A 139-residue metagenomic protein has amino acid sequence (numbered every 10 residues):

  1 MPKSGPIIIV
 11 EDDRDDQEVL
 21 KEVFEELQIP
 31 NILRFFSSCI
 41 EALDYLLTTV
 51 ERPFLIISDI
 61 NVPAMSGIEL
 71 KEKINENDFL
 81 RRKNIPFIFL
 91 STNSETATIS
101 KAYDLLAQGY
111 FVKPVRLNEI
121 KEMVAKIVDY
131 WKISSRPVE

Functional and structural regions predicted by a protein language model:
G5-D15, L20-F24: Conserved acidic segment of CheY-like receiver
F35, V62-M65: Residue-level signal for the "D+5" position in two-component response regulator receiver
F35-L55, K121: Acidic, metal-coordinating helix/loop segments flanking the phosphotransfer/catalytic sites of two-component signaling
S58-P63, S91: Active-site residues of response regulator receiver
A64-M65, I74, L105: Hydrophobic residue at a beta-alpha junction that N-caps the helix immediately following a catalytic beta-strand/loop
R81-S94: A short, hydrophobic beta-strand element within the central beta-sheet of small alpha/beta folds
V115-A125: C-terminal output helix
